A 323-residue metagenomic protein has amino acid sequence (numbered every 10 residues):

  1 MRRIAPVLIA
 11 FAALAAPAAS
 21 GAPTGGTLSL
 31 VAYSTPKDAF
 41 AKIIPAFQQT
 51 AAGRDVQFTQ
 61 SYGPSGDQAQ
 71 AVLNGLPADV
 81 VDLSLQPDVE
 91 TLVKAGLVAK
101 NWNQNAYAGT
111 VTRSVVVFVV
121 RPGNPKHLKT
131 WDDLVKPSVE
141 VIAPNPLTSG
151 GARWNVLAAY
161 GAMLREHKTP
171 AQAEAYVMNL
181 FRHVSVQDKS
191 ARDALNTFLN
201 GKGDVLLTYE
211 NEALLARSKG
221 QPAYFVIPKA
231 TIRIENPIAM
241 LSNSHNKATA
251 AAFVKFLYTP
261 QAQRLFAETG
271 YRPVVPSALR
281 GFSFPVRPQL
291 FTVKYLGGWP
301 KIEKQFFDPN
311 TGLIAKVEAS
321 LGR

Functional and structural regions predicted by a protein language model:
M1-T27: Short, low-complexity disordered leader/linker segments with a strong preference for bacterial N-terminal type II
P23-T148, G281, R287-Q289: N-terminal segment of the mature folded domain
T35-A41, L147-E174: Bilobed "Venus flytrap"/periplasmic-binding protein-like clamshell domains and structurally analogous long
A41, P45-G53, L73-P77, Q86 (+11 more regions): Sec-exported extracytoplasmic/periplasmic mature domains
T110-V115, V177-F181, D188, K219-A251 (+1 more regions): Periplasmic-binding protein-like
G123-K129, T148, G161-T169, N243-A250: Short helix-loop capping/hinge motifs at secondary-structure junctions, enriched in acidic/polar residues
E166-K229: Ligand-binding pocket segment of bilobal, Venus flytrap-like solute-binding proteins
A248-R323: Extracellular/periplasmic juxtamembrane helices and adjacent flexible linkers that interface with membrane partners
